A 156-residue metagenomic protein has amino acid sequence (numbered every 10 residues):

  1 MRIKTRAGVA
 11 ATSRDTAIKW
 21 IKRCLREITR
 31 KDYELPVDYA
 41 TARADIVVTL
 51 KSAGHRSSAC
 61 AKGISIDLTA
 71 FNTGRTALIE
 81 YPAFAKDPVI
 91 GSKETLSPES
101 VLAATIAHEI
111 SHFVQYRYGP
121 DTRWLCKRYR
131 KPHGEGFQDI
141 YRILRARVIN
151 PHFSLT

Functional and structural regions predicted by a protein language model:
M1-S65, T95: A metal-dependent hydrolase signature that marks the N-terminal structural subdomain at the beginning of catalytic folds
K31-Y39, G119-P120, I149-L155: Surface-exposed helix-capping loop/turn segments at secondary-structure junctions
L50-S100, F113-R117: Active-site scaffold of zinc-dependent metalloenzymes
V101-E109: Short alpha-helical catalytic segment bearing the HExxH-like zincin motif of zinc-dependent metalloproteases
H108, H112, H133: Histidine-centered active-site/metal-ligand motif
F113-V114, Y118, L144, V148: Hydrophobic recognition helices of helix-based DNA-binding modules
R123-T156: Post-HExxH zinc-binding segment in Zn-dependent metallohydrolases
